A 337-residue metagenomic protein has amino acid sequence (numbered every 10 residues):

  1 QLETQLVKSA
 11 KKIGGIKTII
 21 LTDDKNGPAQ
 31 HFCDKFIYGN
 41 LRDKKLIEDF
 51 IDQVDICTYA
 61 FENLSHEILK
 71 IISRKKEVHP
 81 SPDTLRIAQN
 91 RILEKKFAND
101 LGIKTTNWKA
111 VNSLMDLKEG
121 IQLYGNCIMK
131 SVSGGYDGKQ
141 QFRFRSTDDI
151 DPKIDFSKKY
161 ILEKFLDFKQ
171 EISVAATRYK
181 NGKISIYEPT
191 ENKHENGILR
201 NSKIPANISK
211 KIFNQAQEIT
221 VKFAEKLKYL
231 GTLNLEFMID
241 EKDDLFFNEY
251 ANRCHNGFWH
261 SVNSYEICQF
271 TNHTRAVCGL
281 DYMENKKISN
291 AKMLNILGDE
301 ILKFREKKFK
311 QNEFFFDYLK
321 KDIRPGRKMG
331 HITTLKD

Functional and structural regions predicted by a protein language model:
Q1-L93, M115: ATP-binding N-terminal substructure of ATP-dependent carboxylate-amine bond-forming enzymes
S81-F142, T147: A conserved helix-loop-beta module that forms one wall/lid of the active-site cleft in ATP-utilizing catalytic domains
T105-W108, N126-K153, Y160-I161, D167-T177 (+2 more regions): Glycine-rich phosphate-binding loop of ATP-grasp-fold ATP-dependent ligases
R178-K183, E195, D240-D243, K336-D337: Short acidic-glycine loop/turn motifs at beta-strand connectors
S185, L245-E249: Protein kinase-like catalytic core scaffold
N214-L235, E241, A251-D299: Active-site "cap" helix and flanking loop/linker of ATP-utilizing ligase/carboxylase catalytic domains
R275-D337: Peripheral (often C-terminal) accessory segments that flank ATP-dependent C-N-forming ligase machineries
